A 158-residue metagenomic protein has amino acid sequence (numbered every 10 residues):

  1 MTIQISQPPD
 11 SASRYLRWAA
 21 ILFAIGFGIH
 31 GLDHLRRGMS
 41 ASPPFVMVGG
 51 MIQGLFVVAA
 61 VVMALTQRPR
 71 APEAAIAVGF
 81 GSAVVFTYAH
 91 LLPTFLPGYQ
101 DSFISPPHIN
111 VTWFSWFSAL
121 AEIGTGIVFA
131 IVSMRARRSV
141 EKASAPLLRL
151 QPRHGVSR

Functional and structural regions predicted by a protein language model:
M1-S11: Short, Lys/Arg-rich, polar N-terminal cytosolic tail immediately upstream of the first transmembrane signal-anchor
D10-Y15, W113-S144: Membrane-water interface at the C-terminal end of transmembrane alpha helices
R14-G28: Alpha-helical transmembrane segments
H30-F56: Transmembrane alpha-helix entry/boundary detector in multi-pass membrane proteins
R37-F45, Y88-F114: Interfacial non-cytosolic loop connecting adjacent transmembrane helices
L55-T66, V128-V132: Alpha-helical transmembrane segments in multipass membrane proteins, preferentially the mid-helix core
V62-L91: Loop-to-transmembrane helix junctions at the membrane interface
E141-R158: Short, highly charged, low-complexity non-transmembrane loops/tails of multi-pass membrane proteins
